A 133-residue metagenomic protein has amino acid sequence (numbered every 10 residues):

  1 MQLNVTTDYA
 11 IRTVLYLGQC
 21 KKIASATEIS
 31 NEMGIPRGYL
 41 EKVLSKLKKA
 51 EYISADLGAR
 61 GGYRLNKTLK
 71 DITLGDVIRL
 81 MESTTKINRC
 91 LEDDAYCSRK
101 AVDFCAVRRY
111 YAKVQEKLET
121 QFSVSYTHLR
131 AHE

Functional and structural regions predicted by a protein language model:
L3-V5, Y9-I35, R64: N-terminal helix-turn-helix DNA-binding core of bacterial DNA-binding proteins
G38: Key DNA-contact positions within bacterial/archaeal DNA-binding proteins
Y52-A59, R64: Beta-hairpin "wing" of winged helix-turn-helix
L69-D94: Conserved segment of winged-helix/HTH DNA-binding domains
C90-V114: Cysteine-cluster motifs in flexible loop/terminal segments that predominantly coordinate metals
T127-E133: Conserved small/polar residues in nucleotide/adenosyl-binding loops
